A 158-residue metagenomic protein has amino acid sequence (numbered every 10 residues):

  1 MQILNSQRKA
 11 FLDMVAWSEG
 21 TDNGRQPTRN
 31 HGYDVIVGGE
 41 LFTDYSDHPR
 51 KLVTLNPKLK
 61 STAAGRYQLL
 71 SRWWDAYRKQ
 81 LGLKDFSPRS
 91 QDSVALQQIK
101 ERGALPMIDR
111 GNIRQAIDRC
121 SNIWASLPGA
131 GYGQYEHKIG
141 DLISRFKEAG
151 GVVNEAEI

Functional and structural regions predicted by a protein language model:
M1-K84, S93-I158: Cell-wall polysaccharide-cleaving catalytic domain and substrate-binding groove, primarily in peptidoglycan/chitin
